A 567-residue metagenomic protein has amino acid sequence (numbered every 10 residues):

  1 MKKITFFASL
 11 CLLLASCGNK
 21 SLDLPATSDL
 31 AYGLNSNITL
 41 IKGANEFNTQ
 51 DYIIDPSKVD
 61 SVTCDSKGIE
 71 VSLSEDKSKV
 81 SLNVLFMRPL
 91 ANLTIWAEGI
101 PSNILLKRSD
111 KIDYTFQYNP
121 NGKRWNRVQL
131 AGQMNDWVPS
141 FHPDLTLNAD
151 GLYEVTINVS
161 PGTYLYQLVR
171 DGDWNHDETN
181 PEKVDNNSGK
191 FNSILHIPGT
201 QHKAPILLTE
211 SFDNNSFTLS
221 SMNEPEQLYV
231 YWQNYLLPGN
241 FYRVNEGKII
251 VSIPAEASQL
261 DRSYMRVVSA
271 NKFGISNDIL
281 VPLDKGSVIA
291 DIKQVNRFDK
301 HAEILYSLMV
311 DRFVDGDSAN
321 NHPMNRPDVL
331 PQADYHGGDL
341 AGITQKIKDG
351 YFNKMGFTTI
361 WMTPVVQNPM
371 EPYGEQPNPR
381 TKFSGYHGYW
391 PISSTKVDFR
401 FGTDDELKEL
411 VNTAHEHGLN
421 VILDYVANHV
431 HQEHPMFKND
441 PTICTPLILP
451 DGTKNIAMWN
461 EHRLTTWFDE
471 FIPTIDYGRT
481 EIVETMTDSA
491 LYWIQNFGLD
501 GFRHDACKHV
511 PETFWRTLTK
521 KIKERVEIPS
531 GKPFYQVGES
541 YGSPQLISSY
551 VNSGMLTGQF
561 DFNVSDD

Functional and structural regions predicted by a protein language model:
L14-S16: C-terminal motif of bacterial Sec signal peptides marking the signal peptidase cleavage site
S21, P25-T63, L207-N223: Solvent-exposed, low-complexity, repeat-rich "mucin-like" stalks and linkers
L34-I38, S489-L491, Q495, D500-D567: Active-site-proximal helices and loops of the catalytic beta/alpha 8
I95-A97, R170, V267-S269: Conserved structural position at the C-terminal beta-strand of extracellular beta-sandwich adhesion modules
K107-P161, D171-P198, Y229-V251: Aromatic-rich carbohydrate-binding modules that target alpha-glucans
V288-K346: An acidic-aromatic substrate-binding cleft motif
V314-G338, N368-N412, K438-D476: Aromatic- and acidic-residue-enriched carbohydrate-binding clefts of CAZyme catalytic domains
I347-V366, S393-I443, E481, T485 (+1 more regions): Substrate-binding cleft of carbohydrate-active enzyme catalytic domains
